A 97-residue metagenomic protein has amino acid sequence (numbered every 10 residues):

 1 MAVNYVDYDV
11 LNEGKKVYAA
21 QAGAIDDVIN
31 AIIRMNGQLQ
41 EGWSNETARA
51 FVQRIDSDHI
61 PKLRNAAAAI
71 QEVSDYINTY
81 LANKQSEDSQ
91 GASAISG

Functional and structural regions predicted by a protein language model:
M1-G97: N-terminal secretion-targeting helices of virulence/extracellular proteins, encompassing both classical Sec signal
